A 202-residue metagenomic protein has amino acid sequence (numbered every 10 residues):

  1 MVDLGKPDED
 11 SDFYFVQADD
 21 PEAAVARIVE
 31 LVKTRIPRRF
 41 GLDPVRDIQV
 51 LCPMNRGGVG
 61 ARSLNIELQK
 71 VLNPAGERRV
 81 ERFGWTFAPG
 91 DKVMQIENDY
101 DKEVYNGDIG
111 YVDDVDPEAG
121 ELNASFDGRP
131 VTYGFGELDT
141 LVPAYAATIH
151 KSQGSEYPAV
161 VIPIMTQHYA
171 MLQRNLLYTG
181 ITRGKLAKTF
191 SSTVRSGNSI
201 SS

Functional and structural regions predicted by a protein language model:
M1-K102: Conserved helicase motor core of P-loop NTPases
N106-S202: C-terminal accessory regions
